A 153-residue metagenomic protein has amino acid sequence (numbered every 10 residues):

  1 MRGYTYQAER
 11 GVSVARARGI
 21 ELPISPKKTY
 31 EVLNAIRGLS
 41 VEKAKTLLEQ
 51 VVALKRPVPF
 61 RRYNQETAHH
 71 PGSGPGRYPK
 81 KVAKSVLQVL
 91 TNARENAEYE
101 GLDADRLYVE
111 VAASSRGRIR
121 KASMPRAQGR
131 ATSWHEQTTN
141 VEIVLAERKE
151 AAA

Functional and structural regions predicted by a protein language model:
M1-A104, Y108-E110, N140, V144-E147 (+1 more regions): Ribosome large-subunit tunnel/peptidyl-transferase-proximal elements
E110-G117: Short loop/turn motifs enriched for small/polar and acidic residues
R118-N140: Short, low-complexity, polybasic intrinsically disordered segments
